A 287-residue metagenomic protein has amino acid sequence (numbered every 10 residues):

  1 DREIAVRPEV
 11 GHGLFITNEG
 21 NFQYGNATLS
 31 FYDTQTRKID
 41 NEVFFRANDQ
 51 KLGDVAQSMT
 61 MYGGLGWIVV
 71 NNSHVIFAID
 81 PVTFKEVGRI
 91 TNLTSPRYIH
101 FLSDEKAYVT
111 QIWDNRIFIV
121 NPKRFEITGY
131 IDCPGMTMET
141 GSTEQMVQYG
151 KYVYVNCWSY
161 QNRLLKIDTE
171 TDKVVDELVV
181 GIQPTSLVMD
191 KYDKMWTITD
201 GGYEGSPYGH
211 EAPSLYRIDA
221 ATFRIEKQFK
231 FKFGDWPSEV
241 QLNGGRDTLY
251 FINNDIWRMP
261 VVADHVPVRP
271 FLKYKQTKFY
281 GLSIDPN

Functional and structural regions predicted by a protein language model:
D1-L14: Bacterial Sec-dependent N-terminal signal peptides
R2-I4, G53-S58, T94-D104, M138-V147 (+3 more regions): Repeated scaffold domains used in trafficking and secretory/extracellular systems, primarily beta-propellers
G11-H12, G63-L65, D104-E105, G150-K151 (+3 more regions): Short coil/turn segments that connect the beta-strands within blades of beta-propeller domains
I16-Y24, I68-N72, V109-W113, V155-S159 (+4 more regions): Conserved beta-strand positions in repeat-built beta-propeller and related beta-rich domains
Q23-S30, V75-F77, R116-F118, Q161-L165 (+2 more regions): Structural motif
T34-T36, D80-F84, N121-F125, D168-D172 (+2 more regions): Short loop/turn segments that connect beta-strands within beta-propeller blades
K38-K51, T83-I90, E126-T137, K173-L178 (+3 more regions): A short beta-strand motif characteristic of beta-propeller blades
F125-Q228: Solenoidal tandem-repeat scaffolds enriched in leucines and small polar residues
